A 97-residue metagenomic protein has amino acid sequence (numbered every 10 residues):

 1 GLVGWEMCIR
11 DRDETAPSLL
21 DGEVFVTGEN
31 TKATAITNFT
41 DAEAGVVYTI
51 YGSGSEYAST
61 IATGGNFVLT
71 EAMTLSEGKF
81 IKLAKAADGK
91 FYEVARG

Functional and structural regions predicted by a protein language model:
G1-W5: Positively charged, low-complexity/disordered segments
E6, R10-T63, K85-G97: Exposed extracellular interaction/assembly regions and N-terminal maturation sites
T37-N38, T70-M73: Beta-strand-rich interaction surfaces with strong enrichment in secreted/lumenal proteins
I50, A72-S76: Glycine-rich loops and low-complexity Gly/Arg-rich segments that provide flexible linkers or classic glycine-based
T63-E71: Extracellular beta-sheet repeat scaffolds used for adhesion and glycan interaction
E77-A87: Extracellular disulfide-bonded cysteine-rich modules/repeats
